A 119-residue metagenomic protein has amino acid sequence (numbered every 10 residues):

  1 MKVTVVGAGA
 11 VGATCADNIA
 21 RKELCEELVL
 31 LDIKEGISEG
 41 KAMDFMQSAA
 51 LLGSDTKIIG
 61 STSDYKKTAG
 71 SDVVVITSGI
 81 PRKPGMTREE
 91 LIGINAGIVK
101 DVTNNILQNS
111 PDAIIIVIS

Functional and structural regions predicted by a protein language model:
M1-V3: Extreme N-terminal starter segment of soluble prokaryotic enzymes
A8-G9: Glycine-rich Rossmann-fold phosphate-binding loop(s) that bind the pyrophosphate of adenine dinucleotide cofactors
G12-A13: N-terminal Rossmann-fold NAD(P) dinucleotide-binding loop
I19: Aromatic pocket-lining residues of Rossmann-like dinucleotide-binding sites
L31-S71: Conserved N-terminal Rossmann-fold NAD(P) cofactor-binding segment
S78-I80: Conserved NAD(P)H cofactor-binding loop of Rossmann-fold oxidoreductase domains
R88-S119: Rossmann-like NAD(P)(H) cofactor-binding subdomain of soluble oxidoreductases
